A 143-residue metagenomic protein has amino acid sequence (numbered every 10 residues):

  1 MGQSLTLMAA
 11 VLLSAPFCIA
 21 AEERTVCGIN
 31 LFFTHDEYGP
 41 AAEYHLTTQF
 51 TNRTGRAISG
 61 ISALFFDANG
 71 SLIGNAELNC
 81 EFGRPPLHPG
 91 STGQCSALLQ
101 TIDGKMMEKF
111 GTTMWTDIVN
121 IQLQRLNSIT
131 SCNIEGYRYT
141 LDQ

Functional and structural regions predicted by a protein language model:
M1-S4: Positively charged n-region of N-terminal signal peptides that target proteins for export
T6-A15: Bacterial N-terminal signal peptides
A20-H45, E135-L141: Low-complexity, acidic Ser/Thr/Pro/Gly-rich terminal tails and inter-domain linkers that flank the onset of structured
T25, L78, G93, I129-T130: Extracellular secreted precursors and ectodomains with disulfide-bonded cysteine-rich loops/domains
T48-T54: Asparagine-centered strand-capping/turn motif at beta-strand->loop junctions
R56-I73: Short acidic, flexible loop segments centered on an aromatic residue
S71-F110: Intrinsically disordered, low-complexity Pro/Gly/Ser/Thr-rich segments with frequent PxxP/GP/PP motifs and embedded
L98-Q143: Terminal connector regions
